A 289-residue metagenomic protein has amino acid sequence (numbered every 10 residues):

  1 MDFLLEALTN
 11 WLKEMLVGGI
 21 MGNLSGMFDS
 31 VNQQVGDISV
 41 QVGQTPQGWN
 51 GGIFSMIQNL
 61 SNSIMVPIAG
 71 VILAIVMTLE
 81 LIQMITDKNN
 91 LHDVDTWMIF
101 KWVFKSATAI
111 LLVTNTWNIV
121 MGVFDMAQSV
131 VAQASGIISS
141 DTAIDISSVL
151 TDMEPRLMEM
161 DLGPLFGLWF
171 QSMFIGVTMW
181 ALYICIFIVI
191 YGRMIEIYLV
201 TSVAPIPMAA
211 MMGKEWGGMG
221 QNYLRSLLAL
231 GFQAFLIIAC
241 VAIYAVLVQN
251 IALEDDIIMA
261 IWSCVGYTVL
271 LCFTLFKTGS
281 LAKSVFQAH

Functional and structural regions predicted by a protein language model:
M1, L5-N23, V94-T116, G220-A229: Alpha-helical transmembrane segments and their helix-start/interface "positive-inside/aromatic belt" motifs in integral
M1-D2, K283-H289: Long, low-complexity, intrinsically disordered extramembrane tails
M1-I72: Binding/recognition "hotspot" determinant
L16, I20, A107-V203, I237 (+1 more regions): Non-cytosolic segments of integral membrane proteins
Q33-M65, I85, N89, A109 (+1 more regions): Internal transmembrane helix-loop-helix hairpins in multi-pass membrane proteins, together with their boundary/packing
G70, A74-T86, I237-A252: Juxtamembrane "helix exit" motif at the C-terminal ends of alpha-helical transmembrane segments in multi-pass membrane
I72-I110, V203-G217: Hydrophobic transmembrane alpha-helix segments characteristic of membrane transport and insertion machinery
M208-R225, A252-E254, S284-Q287: Alpha-helical transmembrane segments
